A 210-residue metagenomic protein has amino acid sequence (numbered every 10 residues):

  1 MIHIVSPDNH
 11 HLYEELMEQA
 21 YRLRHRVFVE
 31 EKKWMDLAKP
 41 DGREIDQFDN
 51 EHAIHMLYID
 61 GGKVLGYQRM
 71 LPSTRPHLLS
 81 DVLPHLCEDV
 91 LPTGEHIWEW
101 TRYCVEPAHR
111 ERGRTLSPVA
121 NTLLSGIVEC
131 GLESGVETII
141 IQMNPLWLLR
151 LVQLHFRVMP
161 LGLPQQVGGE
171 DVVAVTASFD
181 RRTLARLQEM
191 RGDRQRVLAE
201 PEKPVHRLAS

Functional and structural regions predicted by a protein language model:
M1-E44, H55, V64: Short amphipathic alpha-helix that is part of the acyltransferase structural core
M1-L16, S125-E133, R181-L184: N-terminal short leaders/motifs
P40-Q47, G162-Q165: Short, solvent-exposed loop/turn elements at beta->coil junctions and helix N-caps that rim active or binding pockets
Q47-M56, R75: A short helix-loop-beta-strand connector motif used in the catalytic cores of GNAT acetyltransferases and, in some
E51-A53, L65, T93-W98: Short connector loops at helix/strand junctions that flank enzyme active sites, especially segments positioning acidic
I59-L91: Short, His- and charge-rich active-site/binding loops that engage polyanionic ligands
P84-V172, T176-A177, R181: Acyl-donor binding region in acyl/amide transferases
R102-C104, G169-S210: Charge-rich, low-complexity intrinsically disordered segments
